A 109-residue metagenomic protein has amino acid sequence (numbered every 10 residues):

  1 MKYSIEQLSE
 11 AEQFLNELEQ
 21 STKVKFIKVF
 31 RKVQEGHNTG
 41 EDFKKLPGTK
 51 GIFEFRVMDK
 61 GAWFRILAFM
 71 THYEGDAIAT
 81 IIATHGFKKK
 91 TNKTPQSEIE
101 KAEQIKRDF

Functional and structural regions predicted by a protein language model:
M1-W63, E74-T80, F87-F109: Basic, Lys/Arg-enriched alpha-helical interface segments
R65-F69: Short acidic loop-to-beta-strand element that houses the catalytic metal-binding Asp/Glu of nuclease active sites
